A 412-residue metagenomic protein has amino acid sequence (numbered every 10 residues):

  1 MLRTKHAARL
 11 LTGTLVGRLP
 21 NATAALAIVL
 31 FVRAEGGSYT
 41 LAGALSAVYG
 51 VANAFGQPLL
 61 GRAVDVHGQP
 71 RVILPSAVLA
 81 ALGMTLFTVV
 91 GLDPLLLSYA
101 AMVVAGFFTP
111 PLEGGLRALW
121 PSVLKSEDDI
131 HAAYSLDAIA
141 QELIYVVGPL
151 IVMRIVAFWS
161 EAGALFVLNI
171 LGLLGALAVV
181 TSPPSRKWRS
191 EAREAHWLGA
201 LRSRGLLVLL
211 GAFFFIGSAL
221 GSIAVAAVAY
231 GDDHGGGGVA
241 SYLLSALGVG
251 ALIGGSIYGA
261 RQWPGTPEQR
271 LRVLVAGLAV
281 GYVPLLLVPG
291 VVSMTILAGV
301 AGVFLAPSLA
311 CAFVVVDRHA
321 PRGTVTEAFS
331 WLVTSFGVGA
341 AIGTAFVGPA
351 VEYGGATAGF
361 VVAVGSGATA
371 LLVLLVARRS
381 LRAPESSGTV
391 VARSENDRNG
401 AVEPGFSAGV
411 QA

Functional and structural regions predicted by a protein language model:
M1-A52, A200-S245: Helix-loop boundary and gating motifs at the non-cytosolic
L15, L95-L112, F214, M294-P307: Hydrophobic core of transmembrane alpha-helices in multi-pass small-molecule transporters, especially MFS/SLC-type
F55-Q69, V156, G254-P267, V351: Helix-to-loop junctions at the C-terminal end of transmembrane segments in multipass secondary transporters
V78-D93, G277-P289: C-terminal ends and interior cores of transmembrane alpha-helices in multi-pass membrane transporters/permeases
A101-L143: Cytoplasmic helix-loop-helix junction between adjacent transmembrane helices in 12-TM secondary transporters
P110-L124, A227, P307-A320: Intracellular juxtamembrane helix-capping segments at the cytosolic ends of symmetry-related transmembrane helices
Q269-A312: C-terminal transmembrane helical hairpin of 12-TM major facilitator-type secondary transporters
G323-G354: A late C-terminal transmembrane helix in Major Facilitator Superfamily
